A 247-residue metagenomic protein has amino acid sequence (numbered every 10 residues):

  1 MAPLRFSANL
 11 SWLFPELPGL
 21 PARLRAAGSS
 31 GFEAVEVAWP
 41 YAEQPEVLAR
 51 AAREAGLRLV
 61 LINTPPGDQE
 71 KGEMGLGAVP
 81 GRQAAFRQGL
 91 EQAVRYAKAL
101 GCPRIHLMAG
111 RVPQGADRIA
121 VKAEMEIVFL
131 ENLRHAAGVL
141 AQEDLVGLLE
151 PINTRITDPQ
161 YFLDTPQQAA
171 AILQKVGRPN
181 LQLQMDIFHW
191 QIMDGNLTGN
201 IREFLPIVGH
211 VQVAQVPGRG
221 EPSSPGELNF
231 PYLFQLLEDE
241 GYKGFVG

Functional and structural regions predicted by a protein language model:
M1-C102, A123-E124, Q174, R178-Q182 (+4 more regions): N-terminal pre-domain/capping segments
A8, A27, V35, A52 (+10 more regions): Conserved, mostly hydrophobic/aromatic
P15, I156-Q160, R219-S223: A generic structural signal for short coil/turn motifs at secondary-structure boundaries
A22-L24, A49-A52, I119-A123, Y161-D164 (+2 more regions): Short, glycine/charged-enriched secondary-structure capping and boundary segments
L24-R25, P45-A49, L90-V94, L130-A137 (+4 more regions): Generic structural signal for well-ordered alpha-helices, preferentially at hydrophobic/aromatic core positions
W39, N153, I187-H189: Short, glycine/acidic-enriched loop or turn micro-motifs at the edges of active sites
E54, L76-Q182, I192: Active-site acidic/histidine proton-transfer and metal-coordination neighborhood in alpha/beta enzyme cores
L163, Q174-N180, Q191-G247: Glycoside hydrolase catalytic-domain groove-lining segments
